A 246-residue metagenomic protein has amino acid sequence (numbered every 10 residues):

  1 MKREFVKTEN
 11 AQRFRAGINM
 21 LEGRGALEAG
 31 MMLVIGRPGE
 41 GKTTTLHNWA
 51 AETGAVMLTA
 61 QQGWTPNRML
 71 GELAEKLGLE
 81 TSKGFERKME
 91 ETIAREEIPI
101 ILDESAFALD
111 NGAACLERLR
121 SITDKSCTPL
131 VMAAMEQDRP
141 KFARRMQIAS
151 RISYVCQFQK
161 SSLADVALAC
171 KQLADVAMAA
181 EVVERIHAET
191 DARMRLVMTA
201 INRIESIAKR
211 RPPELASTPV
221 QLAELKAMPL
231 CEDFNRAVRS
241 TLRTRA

Functional and structural regions predicted by a protein language model:
K2-R13, G39-N48, A164-D165, K171-A246: C-terminal alpha-helical "lid" subdomain
E9-A26: Pre-Walker A adenine-sensing motif
G23-L27, A50, E91-E96, S121-T128 (+1 more regions): Conserved catalytic network of the ASCE P-loop NTPase/AAA+ motor domain
R24-L46: Walker A/P-loop nucleotide-binding motif
M32-P38, I122-M146: Sensor-1/coupling segment of RecA-like P-loop NTPase cores
A50-G63: Conserved catalytic segments around the Walker B and adjacent sensor/switch elements of P-loop NTPase domains
G54-A55, A143-K160: A short helix-turn-beta junction within AAA+ P-loop NTPase domains corresponding to the substrate/partner-engaging
T65-G71, L79-P129, K141, S161-A169 (+4 more regions): Mid-core helix/loop region of P-loop NTP-binding domains shared across ATPases and GTPases
